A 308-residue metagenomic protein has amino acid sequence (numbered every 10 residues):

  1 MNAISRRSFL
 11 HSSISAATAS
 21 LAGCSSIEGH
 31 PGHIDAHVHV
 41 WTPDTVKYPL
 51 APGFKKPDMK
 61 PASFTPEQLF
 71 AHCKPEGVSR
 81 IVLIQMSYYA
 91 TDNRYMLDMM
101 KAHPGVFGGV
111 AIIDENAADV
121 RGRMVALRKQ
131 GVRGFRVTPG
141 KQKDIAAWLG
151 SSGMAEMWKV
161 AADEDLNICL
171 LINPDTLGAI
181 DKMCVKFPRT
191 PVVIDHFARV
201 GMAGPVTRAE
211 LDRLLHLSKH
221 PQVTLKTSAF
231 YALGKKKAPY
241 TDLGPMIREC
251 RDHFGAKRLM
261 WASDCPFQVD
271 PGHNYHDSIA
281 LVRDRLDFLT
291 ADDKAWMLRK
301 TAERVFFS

Functional and structural regions predicted by a protein language model:
A3-L21, S25-S26, P31-A36, K55 (+4 more regions): Mid-to-C-terminal alpha-helical segments outside catalytic/metal-binding sites
H33-P43, I194: Histidine-centered catalytic micro-motifs
H37, M96, A161, L225 (+3 more regions): Conserved, mostly hydrophobic/aromatic
H39, S87, A198, F230-Y231 (+1 more regions): Catalytic metal-binding/acid-base residues of hydrolase active sites
T42-E67, H72-S79, Q130-Q142, T190-P191 (+2 more regions): Active-site gating loops and adjacent loop-to-helix segments of metal-dependent hydrolytic enzymes
T65-L69, D92-R94, D119-G122, L177-I180 (+1 more regions): Alpha-helical scaffolding within the catalytic cores of extracellular/periplasmic polymer-degrading hydrolases
Y89-D175, K182-C184, T224-F230, K237: Active-site gating/metal-coordination segments in enzymes
A147-W261: Catalytic pocket-lining loop regions of alpha/beta-barrel enzymes, especially the amidohydrolase/enolase/GH5 lineages
